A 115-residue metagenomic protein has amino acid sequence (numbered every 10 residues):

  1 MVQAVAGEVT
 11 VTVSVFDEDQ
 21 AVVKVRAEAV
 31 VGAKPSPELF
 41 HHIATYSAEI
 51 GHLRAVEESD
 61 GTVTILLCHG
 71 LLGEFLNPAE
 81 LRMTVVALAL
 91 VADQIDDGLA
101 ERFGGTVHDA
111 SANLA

Functional and structural regions predicted by a protein language model:
M1-P35: N-terminal catalytic cores of peptidoglycan-degrading enzymes
Q3, D60-L71, S111-L114: A short beta-strand-loop-alpha-helix capping motif that often carries His-Thr
V9-F16, G70-L76, N113-A115: Short, charged low-complexity intrinsically disordered segments located at boundaries of structured domains
Q20-A33, L81-G98, A112: Short, surface-exposed, charge-dense and proline/glycine-enriched linear segments
V22-C68: Short, internal acidic amphipathic alpha-helical interface segments that mediate docking to partner proteins
H42-A48, G70-F103: Ampiphathic alpha-helical segments that act as solvent-exposed interaction surfaces
E57, E80, V107: Solvent-exposed, flexible loop/coil residues
L99-A115: Short, highly charged C-terminal tails/helix-capping segments
